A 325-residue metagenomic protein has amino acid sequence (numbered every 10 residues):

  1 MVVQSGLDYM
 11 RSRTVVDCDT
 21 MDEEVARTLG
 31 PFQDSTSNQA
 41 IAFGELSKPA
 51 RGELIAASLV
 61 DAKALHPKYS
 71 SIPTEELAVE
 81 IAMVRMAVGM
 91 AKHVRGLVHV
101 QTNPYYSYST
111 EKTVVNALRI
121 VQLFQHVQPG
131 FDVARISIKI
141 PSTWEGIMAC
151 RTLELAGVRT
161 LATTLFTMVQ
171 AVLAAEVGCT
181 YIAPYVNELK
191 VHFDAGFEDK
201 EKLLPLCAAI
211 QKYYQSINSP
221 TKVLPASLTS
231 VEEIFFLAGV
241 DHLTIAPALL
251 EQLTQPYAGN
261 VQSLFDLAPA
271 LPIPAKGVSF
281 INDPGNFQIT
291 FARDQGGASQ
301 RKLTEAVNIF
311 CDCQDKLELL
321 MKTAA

Functional and structural regions predicted by a protein language model:
M1-E23: N- or domain-start disorder-to-order transition segments that initiate the globular core
R13-D17, Q33-T36, L97-H99, R135-K139 (+4 more regions): Structural preference for beta-strand elements that scaffold enzyme active sites
N38, V100, I138, A174 (+2 more regions): Conserved, mostly hydrophobic/aromatic
Q39-G44, K48-T143: Active-site beta->alpha loop and helix N-cap motifs at the rims of alpha/beta catalytic domains
V79, Q101, Q128, V133-T143 (+3 more regions): Catalytic beta/alpha-barrel core
M86, A91-K92, Q122, I147-V158 (+1 more regions): Alpha-helix-loop-beta-strand connector modules within alpha/beta enzyme cores
L161, F166-I273: Catalytic alpha/beta core domains of metabolic enzymes, predominantly
L271-A325: C-terminal extensions of enzymes
